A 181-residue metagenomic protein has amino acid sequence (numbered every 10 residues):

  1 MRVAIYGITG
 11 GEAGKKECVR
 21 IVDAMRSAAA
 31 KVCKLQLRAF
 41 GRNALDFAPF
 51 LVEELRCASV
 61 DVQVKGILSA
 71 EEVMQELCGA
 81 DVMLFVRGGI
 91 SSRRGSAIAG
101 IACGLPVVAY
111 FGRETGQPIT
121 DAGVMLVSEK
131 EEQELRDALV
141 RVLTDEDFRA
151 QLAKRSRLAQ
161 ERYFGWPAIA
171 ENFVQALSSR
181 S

Functional and structural regions predicted by a protein language model:
R2-L51: Conserved catalytic-core segment of nucleotide-activated headgroup transferases in glycan assembly
A39-G41, P49-M74: Nucleotide-activated donor-binding/catalytic signature segment of Leloir-type glycosyltransferases, i.e., the conserved
S69-A80, A102, D137: Short acidic alpha-helix that forms the nucleotide-activated donor recognition element in Leloir-type transferases
L77-S92, L105: Acidic donor-binding loop of glycosyltransferase active sites
A102, F111-L126: Short acidic/histidine- and often glycine-rich active-site loop of Leloir-type glycosyltransferases that engages
D121-Q133, R141-E146: Conserved acidic donor-binding segment of nucleotide-sugar-dependent glycosyltransferases
R141, F148-R162, Q175: A short, well-ordered alpha-helix in the C-terminal region of glycosyltransferases
W166-S181: C-terminal alpha-helical cap of glycosyltransferases
